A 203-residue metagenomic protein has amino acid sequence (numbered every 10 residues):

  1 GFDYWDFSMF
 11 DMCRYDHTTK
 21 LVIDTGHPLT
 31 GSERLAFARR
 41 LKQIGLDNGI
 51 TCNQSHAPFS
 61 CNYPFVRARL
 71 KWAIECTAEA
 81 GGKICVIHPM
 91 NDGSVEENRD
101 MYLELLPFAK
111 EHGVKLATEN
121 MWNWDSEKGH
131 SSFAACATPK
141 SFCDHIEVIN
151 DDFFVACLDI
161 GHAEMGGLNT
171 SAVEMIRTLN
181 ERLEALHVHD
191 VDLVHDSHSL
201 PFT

Functional and structural regions predicted by a protein language model:
G1, P58-F59: Boundary/entry segment of secreted carbohydrate-active catalytic domains
G1-C13, C76-K83: Catalytic domains of carbohydrate-active enzymes, especially glycoside hydrolases
W5, N53-S55, C85, L116 (+1 more regions): Hydrophobic residues within beta-strands of alpha/beta enzymes
D6, E119, D159, D190: Acidic active-site catalytic centers that drive phospho-/nucleotidyl reactions and related ester hydrolyses
D6-L41: Glycine-rich, proline-tolerant flexible connector loops at the mouths of alpha/beta enzymes
S8, P58, H88, H189: Conserved residues at the C-terminal ends of beta-strands
T18-G31, E127-P139, H162-T203: Gly/Pro-rich active-site loop or hairpin
I44, N48-T51, S60-L158, E164-M165: Active-site acidic/histidine proton-transfer and metal-coordination neighborhood in alpha/beta enzyme cores
